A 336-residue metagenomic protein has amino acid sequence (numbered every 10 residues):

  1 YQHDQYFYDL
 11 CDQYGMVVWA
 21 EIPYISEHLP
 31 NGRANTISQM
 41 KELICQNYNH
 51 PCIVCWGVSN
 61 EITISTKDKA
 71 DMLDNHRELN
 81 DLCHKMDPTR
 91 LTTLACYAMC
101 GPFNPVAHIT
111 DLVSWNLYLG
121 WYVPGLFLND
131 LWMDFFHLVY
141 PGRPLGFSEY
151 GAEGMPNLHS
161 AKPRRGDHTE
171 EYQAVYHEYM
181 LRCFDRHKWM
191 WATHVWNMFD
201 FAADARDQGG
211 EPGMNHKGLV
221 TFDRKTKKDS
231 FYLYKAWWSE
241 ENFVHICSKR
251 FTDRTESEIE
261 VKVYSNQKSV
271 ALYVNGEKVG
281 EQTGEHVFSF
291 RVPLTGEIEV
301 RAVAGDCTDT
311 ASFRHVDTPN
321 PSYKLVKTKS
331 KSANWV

Functional and structural regions predicted by a protein language model:
Y1-V279, T283, S289-D309, D317-K324 (+1 more regions): Extended substrate-binding grooves/exosites of carbohydrate-active enzymes
